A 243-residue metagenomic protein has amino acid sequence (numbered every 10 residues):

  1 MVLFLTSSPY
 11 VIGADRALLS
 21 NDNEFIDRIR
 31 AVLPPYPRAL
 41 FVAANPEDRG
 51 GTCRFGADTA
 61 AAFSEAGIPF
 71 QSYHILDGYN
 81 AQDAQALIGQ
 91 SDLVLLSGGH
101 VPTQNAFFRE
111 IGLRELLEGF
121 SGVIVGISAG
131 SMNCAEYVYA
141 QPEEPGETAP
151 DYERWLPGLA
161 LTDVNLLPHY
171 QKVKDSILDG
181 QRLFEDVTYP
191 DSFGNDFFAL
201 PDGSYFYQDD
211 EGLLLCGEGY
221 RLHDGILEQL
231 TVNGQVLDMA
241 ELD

Functional and structural regions predicted by a protein language model:
M1-P35, G50-C53, A57, A140-D243: C-terminal and late-domain segments of enzyme folds
F4-L5, L93-S97, V125-G126, N165-L166: Structural motif
P9, G99-V101, G130, Q171: Short glycine-rich anion-binding loops that position phosphate/pyrophosphate groups of nucleotides and phosphorylated
R28, L87-Q90, E110-G122: Catalytic-core regions built around general acid/base machinery
F41-V42, P46-T103: Portal/gating segments that form or line small-molecule/metal binding sites
L95-S97, E118-Y137: Catalytic nucleophile loop
V101-E110, I177: Glycine/threonine-rich flexible loop motifs
